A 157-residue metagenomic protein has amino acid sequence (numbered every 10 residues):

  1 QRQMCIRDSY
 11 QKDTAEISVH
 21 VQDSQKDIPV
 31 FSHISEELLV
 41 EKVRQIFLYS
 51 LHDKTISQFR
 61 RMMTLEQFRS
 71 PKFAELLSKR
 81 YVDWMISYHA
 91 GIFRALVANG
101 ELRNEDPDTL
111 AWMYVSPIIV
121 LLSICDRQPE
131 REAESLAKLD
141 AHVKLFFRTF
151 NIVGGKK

Functional and structural regions predicted by a protein language model:
Q1-I6: Short, small-residue-biased leader/transition segments that mark boundaries at the very start of proteins
Y10, V43-R44, F93: Heptad-repeat coiled-coil signal-transmission/dimerization helices
Y10-I17, S35, L39, T55 (+3 more regions): Hydrophobic/aromatic residues within well-ordered alpha-helical segments
D13-S24, D53, S70, Y88 (+6 more regions): A short secondary-structure junction motif
E16-Q58, L110-Y114: Hydrophobic alpha-helical connector segments
E37, H52-M62, P71-A98, T109: Amphipathic alpha-helical packing segments from all-alpha helical-bundle domains
S50, Q67, C125-P129: Secondary-structure edge/capping motif, primarily at the C-terminal ends of alpha-helices and the immediately following
E75, K79, D83, R94-L145 (+1 more regions): Hydrophobic/aromatic-rich alpha-helical bundle segments in the mid-to-C-terminal region
